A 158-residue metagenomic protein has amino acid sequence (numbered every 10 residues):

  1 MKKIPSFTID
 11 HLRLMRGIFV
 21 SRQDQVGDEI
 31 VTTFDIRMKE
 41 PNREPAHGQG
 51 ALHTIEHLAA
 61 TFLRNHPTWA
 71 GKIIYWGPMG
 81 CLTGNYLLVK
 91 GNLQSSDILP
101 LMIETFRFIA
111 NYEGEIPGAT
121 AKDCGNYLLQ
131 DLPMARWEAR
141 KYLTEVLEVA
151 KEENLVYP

Functional and structural regions predicted by a protein language model:
M1-L63: His/Glu-rich zincin catalytic helix
P41-D97: M16/MPP (pitrilysin/insulinase) zinc-metallopeptidase core fold and M16-derived inactive scaffolds
W76-V149: Active-site-adjacent, His/Asp/Glu-enriched structural segments that form or flank metal-binding and acid/base networks
N154-P158: Sequence termini and other peripheral, non-core segments
